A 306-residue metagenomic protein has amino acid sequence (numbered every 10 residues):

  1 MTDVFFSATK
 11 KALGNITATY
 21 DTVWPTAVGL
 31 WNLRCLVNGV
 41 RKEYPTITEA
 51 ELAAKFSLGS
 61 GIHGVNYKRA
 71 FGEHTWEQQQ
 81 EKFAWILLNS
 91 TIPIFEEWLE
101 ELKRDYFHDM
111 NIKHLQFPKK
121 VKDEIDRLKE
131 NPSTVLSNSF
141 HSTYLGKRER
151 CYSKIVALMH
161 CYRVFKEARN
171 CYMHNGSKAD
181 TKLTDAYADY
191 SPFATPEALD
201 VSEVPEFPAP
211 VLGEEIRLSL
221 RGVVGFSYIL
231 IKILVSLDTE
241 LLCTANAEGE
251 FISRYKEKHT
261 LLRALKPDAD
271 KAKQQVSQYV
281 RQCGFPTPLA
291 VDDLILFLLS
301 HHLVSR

Functional and structural regions predicted by a protein language model:
M1-K113, Y187-R306: Extended intrinsically disordered or low-complexity regions, especially N/C-terminal cytosolic tails and loops, rather
S7-K11, E100-V211, S300-R306: Flexible secondary-structure boundary motifs
